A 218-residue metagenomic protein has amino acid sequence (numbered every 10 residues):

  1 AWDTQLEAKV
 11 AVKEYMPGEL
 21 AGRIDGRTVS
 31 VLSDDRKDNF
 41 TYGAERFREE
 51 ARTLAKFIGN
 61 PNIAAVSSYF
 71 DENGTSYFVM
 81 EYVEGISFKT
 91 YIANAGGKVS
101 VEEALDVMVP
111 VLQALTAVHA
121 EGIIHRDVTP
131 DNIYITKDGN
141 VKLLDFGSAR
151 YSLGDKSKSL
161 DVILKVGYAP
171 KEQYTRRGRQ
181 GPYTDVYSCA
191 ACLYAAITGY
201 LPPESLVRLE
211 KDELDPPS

Functional and structural regions predicted by a protein language model:
D25-F57: AlphaC helix of the eukaryotic protein kinase fold
S68-Y69: Activation-segment/catalytic-loop signature of the eukaryotic protein kinase fold
N73-S87, Y91: Conserved short submotifs of the Hanks-type protein kinase catalytic core that shape the nucleotide-binding pocket
V107-M108: Activation segment signature within eukaryotic-like protein kinase domains
V111-I123: Protein kinase catalytic-loop region centered on the HRD/HxD motif
I135-G139: Activation-loop N-terminal segment of eukaryotic-like protein kinases
G167-S218: C-terminal lobe helix-coil module of Hanks-type protein kinase domains
